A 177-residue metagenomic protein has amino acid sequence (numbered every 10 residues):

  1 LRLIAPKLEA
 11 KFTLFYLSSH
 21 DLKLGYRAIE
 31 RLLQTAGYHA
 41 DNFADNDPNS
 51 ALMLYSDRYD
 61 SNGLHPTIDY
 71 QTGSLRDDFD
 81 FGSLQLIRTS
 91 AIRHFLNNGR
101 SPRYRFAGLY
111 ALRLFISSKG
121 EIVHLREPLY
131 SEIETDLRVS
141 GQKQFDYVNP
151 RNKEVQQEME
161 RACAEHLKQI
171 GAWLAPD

Functional and structural regions predicted by a protein language model:
L1-K7: Glycine-rich, basic loop-to-helix element that forms the pyrophosphate-binding segment of sugar-nucleotide handling
P6, P66-L86, S90-A91: A recurrent flexible, glycine/aromatic-enriched loop bordering the glycosyltransferase active site that acts as
E9-K23: Short beta-strand-to-loop acidic/aromatic patch adjacent to the donor-nucleotide binding site
D21, Y26-P66: Conserved donor NDP-sugar-binding/catalytic core segment of glycosyltransferases
D60, S90-F95: Short, well-ordered alpha-helical scaffold segment located in the soluble/lumenal catalytic or ligand-binding core
A91, P102-E127, C163: A short, conserved alpha-helix in the catalytic core of glycosyltransferases
R126-N149: Active-site donor/metal-binding and catalytic loop motifs of nucleotide-sugar-dependent glycosylation enzymes
F145-D177: C-terminal, non-catalytic tails of nucleotide-sugar-dependent glycosyltransferases
